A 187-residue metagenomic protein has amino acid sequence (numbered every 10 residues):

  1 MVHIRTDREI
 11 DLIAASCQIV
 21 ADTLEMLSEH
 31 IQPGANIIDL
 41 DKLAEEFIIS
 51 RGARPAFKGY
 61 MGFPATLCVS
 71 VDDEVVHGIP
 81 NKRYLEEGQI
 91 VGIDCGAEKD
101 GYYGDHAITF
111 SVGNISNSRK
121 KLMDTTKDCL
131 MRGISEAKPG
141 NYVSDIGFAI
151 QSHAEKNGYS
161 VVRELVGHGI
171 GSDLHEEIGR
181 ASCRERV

Functional and structural regions predicted by a protein language model:
M1-R186: Active-site neighborhoods and metal-handling regions in enzymes and metal-associated proteins
